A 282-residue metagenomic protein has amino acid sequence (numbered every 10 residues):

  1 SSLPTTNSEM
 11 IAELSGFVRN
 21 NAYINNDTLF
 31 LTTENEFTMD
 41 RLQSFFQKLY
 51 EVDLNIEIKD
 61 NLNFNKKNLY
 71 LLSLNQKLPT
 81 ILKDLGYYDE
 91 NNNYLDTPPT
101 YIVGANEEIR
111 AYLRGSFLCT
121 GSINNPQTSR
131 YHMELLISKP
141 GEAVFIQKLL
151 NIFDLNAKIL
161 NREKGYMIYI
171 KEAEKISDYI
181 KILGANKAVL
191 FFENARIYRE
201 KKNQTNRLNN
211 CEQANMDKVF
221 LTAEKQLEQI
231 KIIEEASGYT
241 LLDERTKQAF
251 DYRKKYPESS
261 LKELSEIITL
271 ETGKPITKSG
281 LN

Functional and structural regions predicted by a protein language model:
S1-N7, T97-A105, E263-E271: General secondary-structure propensity
S1-T28, T32-L42: N-terminal, positively charged regions that mediate nucleic acid binding
L3-A12, I102-I109, Y239-E244: Structural motif
A12-N20, A111-C119, D251: Short, hydrophobic/amphipathic alpha-helical patches that form generic packing surfaces within helical domains
I24-F30, T128-S129, S260-E266: Short acidic, hydrophobic short linear motifs in intrinsically disordered regions
T33, D40, S44, K48-K66 (+1 more regions): DNA-contacting interfaces and partner/effector-binding or oligomerization modules in DNA-centric proteins
V144-F145, S279-N282: Short amphipathic alpha-helical interaction segments
G184-G280: Extended mid-to-C-terminal alpha-helical interaction segments
